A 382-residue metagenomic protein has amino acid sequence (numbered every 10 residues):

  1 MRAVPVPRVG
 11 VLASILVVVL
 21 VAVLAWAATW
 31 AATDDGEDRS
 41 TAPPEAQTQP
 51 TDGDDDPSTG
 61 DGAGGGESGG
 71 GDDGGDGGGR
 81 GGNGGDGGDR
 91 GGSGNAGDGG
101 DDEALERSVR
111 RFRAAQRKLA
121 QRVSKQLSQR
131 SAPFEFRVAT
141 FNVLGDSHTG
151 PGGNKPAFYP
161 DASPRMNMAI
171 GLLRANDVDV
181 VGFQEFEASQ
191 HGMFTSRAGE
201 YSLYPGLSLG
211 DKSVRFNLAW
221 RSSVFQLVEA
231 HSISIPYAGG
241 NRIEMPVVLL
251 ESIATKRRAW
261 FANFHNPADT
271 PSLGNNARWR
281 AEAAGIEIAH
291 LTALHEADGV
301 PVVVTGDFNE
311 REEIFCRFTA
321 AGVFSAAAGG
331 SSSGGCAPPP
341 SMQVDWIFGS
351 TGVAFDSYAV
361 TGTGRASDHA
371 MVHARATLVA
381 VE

Functional and structural regions predicted by a protein language model:
R2-G62, R90, G94-F194: N-terminal, active-site-proximal structural segment of metallo-dependent hydrolase catalytic domains
R2-S14, T29, D38-E45, Q49-D56 (+4 more regions): Metal-dependent phosphoester-hydrolase catalytic domains
G70-G79, N83-D86, S93-D98, Q129: Asparagine/serine/threonine-enriched low-complexity, disordered tracts, especially those forming N-linked glycosylation
S108-R130, E135, V180, E185-N266 (+1 more regions): Structured beta-strand-rich core segments of catalytic domains in phosphoester-bond hydrolases
R137-V143, M168-H191, A219, V248 (+5 more regions): Active-site beta-strand/loop signature of hydrolases that rely on acidic residues for catalysis
H148, E251-E282: Metal-dependent phosphoester/phosphodiester hydrolase catalytic core
N154-F158, S232-A238, N266-R280: Surface-exposed cleft-lining segments at the edges of enzyme active sites
P160-D161, G274-T292: Alpha-helical scaffold elements lining the catalytic groove of polysaccharide deacetylases
